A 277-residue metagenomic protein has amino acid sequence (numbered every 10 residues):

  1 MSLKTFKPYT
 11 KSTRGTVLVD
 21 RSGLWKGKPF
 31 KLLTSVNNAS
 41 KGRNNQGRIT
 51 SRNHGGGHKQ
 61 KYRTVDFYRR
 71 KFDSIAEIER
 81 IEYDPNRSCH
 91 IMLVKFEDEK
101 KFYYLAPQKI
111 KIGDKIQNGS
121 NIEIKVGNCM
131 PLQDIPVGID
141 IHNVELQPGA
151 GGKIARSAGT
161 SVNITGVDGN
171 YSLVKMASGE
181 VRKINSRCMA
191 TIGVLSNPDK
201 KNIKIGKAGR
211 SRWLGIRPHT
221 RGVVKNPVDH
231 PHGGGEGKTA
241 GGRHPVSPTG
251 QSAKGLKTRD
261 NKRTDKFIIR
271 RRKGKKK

Functional and structural regions predicted by a protein language model:
M1-R87, Q108-K277: Basic, glycine/proline-rich low-complexity segments that contact nucleic acids
N86, V94-F96: Structural recognition of beta-strand segments within beta-rich domains
F96-E99, A177-S178: Short acidic-glycine loop/turn motifs at beta-strand connectors
E99-K111: Beta-strand/loop nucleic-acid-binding surfaces
